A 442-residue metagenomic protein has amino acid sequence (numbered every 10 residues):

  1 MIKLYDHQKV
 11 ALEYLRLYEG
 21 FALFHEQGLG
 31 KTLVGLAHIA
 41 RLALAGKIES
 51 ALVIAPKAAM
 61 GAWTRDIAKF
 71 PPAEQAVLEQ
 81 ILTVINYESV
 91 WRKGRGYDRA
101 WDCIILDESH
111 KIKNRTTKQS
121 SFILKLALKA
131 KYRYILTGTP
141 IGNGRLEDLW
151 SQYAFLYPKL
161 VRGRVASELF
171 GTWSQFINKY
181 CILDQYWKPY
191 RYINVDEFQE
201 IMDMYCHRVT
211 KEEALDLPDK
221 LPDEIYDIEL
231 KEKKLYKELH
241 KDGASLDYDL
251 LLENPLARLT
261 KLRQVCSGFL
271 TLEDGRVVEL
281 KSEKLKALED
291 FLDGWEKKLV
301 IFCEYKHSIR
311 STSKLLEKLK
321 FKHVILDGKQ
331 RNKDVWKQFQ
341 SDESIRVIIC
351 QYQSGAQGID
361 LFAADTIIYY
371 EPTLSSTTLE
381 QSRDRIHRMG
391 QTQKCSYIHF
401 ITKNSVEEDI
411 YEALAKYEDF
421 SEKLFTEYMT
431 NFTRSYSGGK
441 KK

Functional and structural regions predicted by a protein language model:
M1-F24: Conserved pre-motif I regulatory segment
E19-A22, E26, S109, R115-T116 (+5 more regions): Interdomain linker/hinge connecting the two RecA-like lobes of the SF2 helicase core
V34, K47-I67, N143-G144, E304-K306: Conserved Walker A/P-loop ATP-binding site and its immediately adjacent core in helicase/helicase-like ATPase domains
A58-E79, L156-L160: Conserved helix-turn-beta segment of the N-terminal RecA-like "Helicase ATP-binding" lobe in SF1/SF2 helicases
V84-C103, N114: Conserved helix/coil segment N-terminal to the catalytic DExD/H
C103, S120-E213, Q391-K394: Conserved P-loop NTPase motor "coupling/switch" region that bridges the ATPase
V300-F302, R310-G355: Conserved helicase ATPase core of P-loop NTP-dependent helicases/translocases
L374-K442: A conserved SF2-helicase RecA2
